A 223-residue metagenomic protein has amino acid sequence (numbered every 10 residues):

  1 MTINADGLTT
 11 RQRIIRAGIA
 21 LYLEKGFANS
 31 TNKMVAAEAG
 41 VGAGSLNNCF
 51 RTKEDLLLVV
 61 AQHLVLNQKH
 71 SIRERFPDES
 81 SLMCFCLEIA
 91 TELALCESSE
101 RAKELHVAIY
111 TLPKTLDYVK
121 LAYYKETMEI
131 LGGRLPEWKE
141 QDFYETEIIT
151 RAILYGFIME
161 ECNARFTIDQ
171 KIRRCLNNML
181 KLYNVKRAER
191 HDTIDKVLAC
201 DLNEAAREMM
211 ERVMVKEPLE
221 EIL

Functional and structural regions predicted by a protein language model:
T2-R11: Short, Lys/Arg-enriched anionic-surface-contact patches
R13, A17, L21-D55, V59: Helix-turn-helix
R13, A17-E24, S71, L95 (+2 more regions): Solvent-exposed, amphipathic alpha-helical segments
A61-K69: Short, basic, alpha-helical segments at the C-terminal edge of helix-turn-helix-like DNA-binding modules
H70-E104, K120-Y124: Hydrophobic alpha-helical connector segments
K103-A108, A188-D192: Short, hydrophobic secondary-structure boundary micro-motifs
A108-M159, F166, Q170, R174-N177: Amphipathic alpha-helical packing segments from all-alpha helical-bundle domains
E129-G133, E137, N163-L223: C-terminal peripheral helix-coil segments that are non-catalytic and often amphipathic
